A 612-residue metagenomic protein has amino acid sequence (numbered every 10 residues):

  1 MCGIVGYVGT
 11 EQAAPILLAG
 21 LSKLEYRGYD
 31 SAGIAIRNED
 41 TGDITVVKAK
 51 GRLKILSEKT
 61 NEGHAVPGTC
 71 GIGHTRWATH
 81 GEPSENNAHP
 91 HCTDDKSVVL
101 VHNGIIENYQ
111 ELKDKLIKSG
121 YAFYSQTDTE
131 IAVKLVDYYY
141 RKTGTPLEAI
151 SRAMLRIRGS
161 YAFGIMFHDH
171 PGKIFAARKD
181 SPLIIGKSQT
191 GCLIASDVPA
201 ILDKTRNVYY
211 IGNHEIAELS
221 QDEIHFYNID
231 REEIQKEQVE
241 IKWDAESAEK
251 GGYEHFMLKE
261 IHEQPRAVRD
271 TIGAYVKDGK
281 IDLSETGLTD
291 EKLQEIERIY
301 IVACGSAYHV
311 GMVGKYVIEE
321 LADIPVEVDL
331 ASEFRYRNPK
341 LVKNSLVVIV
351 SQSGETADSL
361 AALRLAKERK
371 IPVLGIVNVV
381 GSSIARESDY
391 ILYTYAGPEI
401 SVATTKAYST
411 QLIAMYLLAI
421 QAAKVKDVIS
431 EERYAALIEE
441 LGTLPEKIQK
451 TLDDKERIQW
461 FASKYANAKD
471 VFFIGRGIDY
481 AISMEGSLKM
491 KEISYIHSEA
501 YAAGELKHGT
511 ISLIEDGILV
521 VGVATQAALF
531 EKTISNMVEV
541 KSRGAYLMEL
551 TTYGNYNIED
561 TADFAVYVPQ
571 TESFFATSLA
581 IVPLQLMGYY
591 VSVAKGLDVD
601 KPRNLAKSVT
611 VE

Functional and structural regions predicted by a protein language model:
M1-K250, E254, R266-E297, Y336 (+5 more regions): Conserved short alpha-helical segments that host acidic/polar catalytic motifs at enzyme active sites
Y7-T10, H102, A122, Y139-T143 (+20 more regions): Hydrophobic alpha-helical scaffolding
T69, H74-N86, K277-E291, G314-V350 (+2 more regions): Glycine-rich oxoanion-binding loops at beta->alpha junctions
P90-C92, F175-A176, V208-Y209, I216-E218 (+11 more regions): Replace "in large, NTP-powered and nucleic-acid-processing enzymes" with "in large, NTP-powered factors and other
R231, Y546, T561, T571-E612: Generic C-terminus detector
Q264-V268, I272-Y300, Y390-L519, S592-E612: Active-site phosphate/pyrophosphate-binding segments
Q294-A436, E440-T443, V523-P569, M587 (+1 more regions): Glycine-rich phosphate-binding loops that contact phosphosugars or nucleotide phosphates
